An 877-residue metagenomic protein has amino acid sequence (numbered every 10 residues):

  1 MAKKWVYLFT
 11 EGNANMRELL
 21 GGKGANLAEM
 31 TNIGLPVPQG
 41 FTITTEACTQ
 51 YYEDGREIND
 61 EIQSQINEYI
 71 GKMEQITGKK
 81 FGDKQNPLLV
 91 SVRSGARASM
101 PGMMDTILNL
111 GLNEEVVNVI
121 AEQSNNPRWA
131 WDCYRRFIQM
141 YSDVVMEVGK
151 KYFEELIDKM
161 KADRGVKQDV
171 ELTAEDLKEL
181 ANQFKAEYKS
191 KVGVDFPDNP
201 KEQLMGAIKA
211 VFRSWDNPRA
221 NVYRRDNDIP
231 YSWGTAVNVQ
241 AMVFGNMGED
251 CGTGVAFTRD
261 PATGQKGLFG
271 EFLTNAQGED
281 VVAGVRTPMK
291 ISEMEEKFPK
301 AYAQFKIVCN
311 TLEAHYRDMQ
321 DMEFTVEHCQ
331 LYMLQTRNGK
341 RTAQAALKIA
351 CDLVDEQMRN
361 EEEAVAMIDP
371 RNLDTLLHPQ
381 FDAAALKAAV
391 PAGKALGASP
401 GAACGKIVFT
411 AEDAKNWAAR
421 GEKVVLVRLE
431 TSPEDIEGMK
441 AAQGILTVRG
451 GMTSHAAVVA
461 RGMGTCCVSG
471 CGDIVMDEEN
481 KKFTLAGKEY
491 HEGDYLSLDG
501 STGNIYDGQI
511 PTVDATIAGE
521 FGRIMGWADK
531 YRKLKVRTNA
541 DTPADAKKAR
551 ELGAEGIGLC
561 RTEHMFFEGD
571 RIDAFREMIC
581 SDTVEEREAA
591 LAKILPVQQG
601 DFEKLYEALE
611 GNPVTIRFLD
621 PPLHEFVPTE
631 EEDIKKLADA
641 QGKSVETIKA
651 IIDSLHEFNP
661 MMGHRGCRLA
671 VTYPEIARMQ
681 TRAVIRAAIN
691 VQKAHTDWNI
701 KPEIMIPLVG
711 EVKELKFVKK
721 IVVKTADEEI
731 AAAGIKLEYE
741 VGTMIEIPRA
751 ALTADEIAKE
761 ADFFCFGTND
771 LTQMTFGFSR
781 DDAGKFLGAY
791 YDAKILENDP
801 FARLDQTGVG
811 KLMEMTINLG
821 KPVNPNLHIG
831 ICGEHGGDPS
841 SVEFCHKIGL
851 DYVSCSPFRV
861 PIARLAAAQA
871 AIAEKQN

Functional and structural regions predicted by a protein language model:
M1-A388, E422-V425, S432-E437, Q443 (+11 more regions): Nucleotide/phosphate-binding sheet-loop regions of phosphoryl- and nucleotidyl-transfer enzymes
F41, V448-G450, S469-G472, C560 (+2 more regions): Short beta->alpha connector loops at strand-helix junctions that form conserved, small/polar/Pro-enriched
R93, I517, W527-N877: Conserved alpha/beta-domain cores
N238, V408, V425-V427, L446 (+3 more regions): Structural motif
C329-Y332, L429-K440, G444, M452-V458 (+7 more regions): Glycine-rich phosphate/ribose-binding loops and adjacent secondary-structure elements that form binding surfaces
L334-T336, H491-N539, D545: C-terminal domain-closing interface element
M358-A441, N504-I510, F521, M525-A528 (+1 more regions): Protease-associated
